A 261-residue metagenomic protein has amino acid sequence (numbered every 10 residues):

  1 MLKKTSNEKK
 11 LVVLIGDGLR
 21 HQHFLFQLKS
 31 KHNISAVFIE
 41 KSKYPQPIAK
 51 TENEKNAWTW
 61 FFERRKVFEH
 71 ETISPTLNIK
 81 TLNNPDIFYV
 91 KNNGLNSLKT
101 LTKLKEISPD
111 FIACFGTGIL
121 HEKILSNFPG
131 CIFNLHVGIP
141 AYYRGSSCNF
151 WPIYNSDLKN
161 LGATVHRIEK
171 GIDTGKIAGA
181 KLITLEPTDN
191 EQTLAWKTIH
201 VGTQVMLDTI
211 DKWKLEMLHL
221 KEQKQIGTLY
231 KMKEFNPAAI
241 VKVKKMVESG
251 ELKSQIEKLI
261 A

Functional and structural regions predicted by a protein language model:
M1-A261: One-carbon transfer enzymes
